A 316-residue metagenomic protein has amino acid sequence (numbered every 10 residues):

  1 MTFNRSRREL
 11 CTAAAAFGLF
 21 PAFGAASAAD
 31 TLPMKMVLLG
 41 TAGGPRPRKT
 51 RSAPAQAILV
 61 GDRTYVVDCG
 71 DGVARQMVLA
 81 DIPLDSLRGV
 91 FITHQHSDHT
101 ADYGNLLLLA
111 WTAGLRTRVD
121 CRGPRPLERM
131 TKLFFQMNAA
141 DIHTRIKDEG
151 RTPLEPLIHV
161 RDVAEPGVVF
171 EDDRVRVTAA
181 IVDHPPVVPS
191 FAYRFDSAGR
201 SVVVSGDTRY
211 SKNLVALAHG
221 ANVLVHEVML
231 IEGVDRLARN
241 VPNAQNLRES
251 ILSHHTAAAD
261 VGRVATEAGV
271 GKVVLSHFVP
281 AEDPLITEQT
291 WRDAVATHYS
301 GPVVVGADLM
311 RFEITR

Functional and structural regions predicted by a protein language model:
M1-N4, P83, L230-E232, S253: Poly-acidic low-complexity segments
T2-N4, A15-F20, S27-R209, Q289-R316: Binuclear metal-dependent hydrolase catalytic cores
S6, Q95, S250-H254: Residue-level preference for long, well-ordered alpha-helices that form the structural scaffold of enzyme catalytic
A22-F23, S276: Short linear Ser/Thr-Pro motifs
F191-A192, S201-V203, R209-D308: Cap/insert and terminal regions of metallo-dependent hydrolase folds
